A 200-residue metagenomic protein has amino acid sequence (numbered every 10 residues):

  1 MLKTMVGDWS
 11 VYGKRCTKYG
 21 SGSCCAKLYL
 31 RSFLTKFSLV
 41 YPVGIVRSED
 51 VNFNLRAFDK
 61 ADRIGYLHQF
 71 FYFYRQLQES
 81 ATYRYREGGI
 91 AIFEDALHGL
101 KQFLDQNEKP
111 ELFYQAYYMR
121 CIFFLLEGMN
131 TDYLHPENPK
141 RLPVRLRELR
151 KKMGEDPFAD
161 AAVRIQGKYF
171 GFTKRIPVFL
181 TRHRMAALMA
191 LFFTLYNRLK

Functional and structural regions predicted by a protein language model:
M1-G65, Y72, Q76-I90: Donor-binding/catalytic cores of nucleotide-activated saccharide and glycerol-phosphate transferases/polymerases
L39, A61, Y66-L67, E79-Y83 (+4 more regions): Gram-positive cell-envelope targeting signals
F53, A96, C121: Catalytic-loop motifs flanking and including active-site residues across diverse enzymes
Q69-L77, Y83-K109, E127-P157: Catalytic core of nucleotide-sugar-dependent glycosyltransferases
P110-M119: All-alpha amphipathic helical-bundle segments outside canonical DNA-binding/catalytic cores that form hydrophobic
Y118-N130: Amphipathic alpha-helical repeat scaffolds of TPR domains
L134-K200: Membrane-interface aromatic/basic loop that binds lipid-linked glycans or pyrophosphate carriers, typified by
